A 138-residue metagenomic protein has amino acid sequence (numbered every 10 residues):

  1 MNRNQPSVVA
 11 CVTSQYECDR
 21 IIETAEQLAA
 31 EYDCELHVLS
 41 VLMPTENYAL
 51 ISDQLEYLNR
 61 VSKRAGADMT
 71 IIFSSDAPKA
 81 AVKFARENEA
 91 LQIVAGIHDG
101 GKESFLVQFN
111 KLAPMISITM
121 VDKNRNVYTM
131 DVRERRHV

Functional and structural regions predicted by a protein language model:
M1-D19, Q92, I97, A113-V138: Intrinsically disordered or low-complexity boundary/linker segments at protein termini and domain junctions
M1-S52, N59-K63, N88: Small/aliphatic-rich secondary-structure junction motif
I21, Q54, A77-P78, K102-F105: Amphipathic coiled-coil/heptad-repeat helices and related helical stalk/stem segments that mediate oligomerization
E23-A25, A80-F84, F105-F109: A short acidic, amphipathic alpha-helical/loop segment
Y32, A65, L112-I116: Short, structured coil segments at secondary-structure junctions
T45-I51, G101-E103, Y128-T129: Short, charged/polar "capping" segments at the starts of alpha-helices and the immediately preceding loops
S52-V61, S104-A113: Short, aromatic/basic amphipathic alpha-helical patches
A65-I93, D99-G101, M120, V127 (+1 more regions): Structural beta-alpha unit
